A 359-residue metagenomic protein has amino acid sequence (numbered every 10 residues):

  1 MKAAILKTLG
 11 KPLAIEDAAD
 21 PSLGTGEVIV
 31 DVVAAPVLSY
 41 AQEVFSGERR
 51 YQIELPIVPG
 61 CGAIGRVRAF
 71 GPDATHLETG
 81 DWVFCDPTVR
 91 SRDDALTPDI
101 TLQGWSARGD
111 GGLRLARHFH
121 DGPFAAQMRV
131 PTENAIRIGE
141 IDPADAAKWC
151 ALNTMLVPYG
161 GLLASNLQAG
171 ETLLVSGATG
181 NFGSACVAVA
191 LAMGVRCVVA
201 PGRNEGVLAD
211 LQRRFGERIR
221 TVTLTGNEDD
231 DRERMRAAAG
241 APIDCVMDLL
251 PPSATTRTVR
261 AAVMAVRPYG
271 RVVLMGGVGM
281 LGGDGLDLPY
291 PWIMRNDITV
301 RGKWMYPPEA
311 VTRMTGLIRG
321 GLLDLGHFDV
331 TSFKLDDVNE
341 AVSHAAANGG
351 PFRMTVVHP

Functional and structural regions predicted by a protein language model:
P21-A35, E48-D99, I141: Glycine-rich beta-strand-centered segment in the early N-terminal region that forms part of a ligand/cofactor-binding
V89-L174: NAD(P)H dinucleotide-binding glycine-rich loop of Rossmann-like/cofactor-binding domains, especially the beta1-alpha1
V157, N181-F182: Hydrophobic/small residue at the entry helix of a nucleotide-binding pocket
G160, D230, R260, Y306-P359: C-terminal hydrophobic helical "lid"/dimerization subdomain of Rossmann-like NAD(P)H-dependent oxidoreductases
S165, L191-R196, L208-N296: Glycine-rich cofactor phosphate-binding loops and adjacent beta1-alpha1 units of small-molecule cofactor enzyme domains
A178: NAD(P)H cofactor-binding loop motif with strongest signal on the N-terminal glycine-rich segment
P201-E205, T225-G226, W304: N-terminal Rossmann-fold cofactor-binding loop
G270-V273, L286-H327: Rossmann-fold dehydrogenase core element
